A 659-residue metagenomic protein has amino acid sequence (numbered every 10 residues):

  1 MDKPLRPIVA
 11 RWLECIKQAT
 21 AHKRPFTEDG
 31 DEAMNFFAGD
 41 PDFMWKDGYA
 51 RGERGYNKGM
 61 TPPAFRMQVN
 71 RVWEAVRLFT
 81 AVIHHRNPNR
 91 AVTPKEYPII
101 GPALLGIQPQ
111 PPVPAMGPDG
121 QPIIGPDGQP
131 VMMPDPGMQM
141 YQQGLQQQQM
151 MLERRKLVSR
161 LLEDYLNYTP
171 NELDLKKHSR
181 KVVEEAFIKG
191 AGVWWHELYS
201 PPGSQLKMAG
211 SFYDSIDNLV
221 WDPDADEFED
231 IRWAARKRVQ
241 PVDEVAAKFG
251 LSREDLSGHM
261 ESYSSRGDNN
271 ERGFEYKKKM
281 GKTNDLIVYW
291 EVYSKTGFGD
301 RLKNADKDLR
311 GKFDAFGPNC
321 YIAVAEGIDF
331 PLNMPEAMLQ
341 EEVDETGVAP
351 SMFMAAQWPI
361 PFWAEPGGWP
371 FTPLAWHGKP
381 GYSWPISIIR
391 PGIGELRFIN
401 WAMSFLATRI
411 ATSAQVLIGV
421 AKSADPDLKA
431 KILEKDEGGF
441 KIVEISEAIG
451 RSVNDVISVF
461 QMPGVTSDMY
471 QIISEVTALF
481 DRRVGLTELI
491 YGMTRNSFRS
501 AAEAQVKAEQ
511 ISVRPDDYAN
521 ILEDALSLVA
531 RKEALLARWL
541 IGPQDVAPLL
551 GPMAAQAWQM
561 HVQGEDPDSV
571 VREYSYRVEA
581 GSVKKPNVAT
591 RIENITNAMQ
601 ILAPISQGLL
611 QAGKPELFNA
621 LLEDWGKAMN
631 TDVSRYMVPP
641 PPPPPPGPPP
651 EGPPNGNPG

Functional and structural regions predicted by a protein language model:
M1-T346, D468, S474-E475, E565 (+1 more regions): Extended, helix-rich architectural segments
M140-Q143, R495-K507: Short, conserved phosphate-binding/catalytic loop or strand-edge motifs used in phosphoryl-/nucleotidyl-transfer
Q148, L152, K156, T169 (+8 more regions): Short, charged/polar micro-motifs that form catalytic or ligand-binding hotspots
Y165-E172, E197, G392-R409, S413 (+10 more regions): Generic, well-ordered alpha-helical scaffold segments in large soluble proteins
E197-S200, A502-E623: Extended amphipathic alpha-helical segments with heptad-repeat/coiled-coil character used for oligomerization, fusion
K303-A501: Extended, charged amphipathic alpha-helical segments
G613-P648: Long, highly charged low-complexity segments enriched in Glu/Asp and Lys/Arg with interspersed Ser/Thr
P643-G659: Long, low-complexity intrinsically disordered segments
